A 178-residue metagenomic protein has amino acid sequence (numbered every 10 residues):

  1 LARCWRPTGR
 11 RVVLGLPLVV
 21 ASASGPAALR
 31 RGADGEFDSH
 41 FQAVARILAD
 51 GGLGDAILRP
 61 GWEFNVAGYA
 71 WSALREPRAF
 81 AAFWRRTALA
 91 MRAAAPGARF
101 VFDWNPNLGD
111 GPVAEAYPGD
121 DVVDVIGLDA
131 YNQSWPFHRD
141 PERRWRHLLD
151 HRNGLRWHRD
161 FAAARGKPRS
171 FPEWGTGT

Functional and structural regions predicted by a protein language model:
A2-F102: Substrate-binding cleft of extracellular glycoside hydrolase catalytic domains
A2-R3, S39-R46, P106-P118, L149-F161: Alpha-helical scaffolding within the catalytic cores of extracellular/periplasmic polymer-degrading hydrolases
R3-C4, D121-G177: Glycoside hydrolase catalytic-domain groove-lining segments
P17-V19, G61-E63, D103-N107, Y131-Q133 (+1 more regions): Active-site beta-loop-alpha junctions enriched in small/polar residues
A21-S24, N65-A70, G109-G111, S134-P136 (+1 more regions): Short catalytic/ligand-binding loop motif for oxyanion handling, primarily in non-cytosolic enzymes, centered on
E76-R92, A98-N105, D124, G154 (+3 more regions): Extracytoplasmic, non-cytosolic globular domains
P77, A116, R144-L148: Short, surface-exposed loop/turn motifs that are enriched in glycine and acidic residues and include a nearby proline
F102-P112, A116-S134: Acidic/histidine-rich catalytic cores of soluble enzymes
